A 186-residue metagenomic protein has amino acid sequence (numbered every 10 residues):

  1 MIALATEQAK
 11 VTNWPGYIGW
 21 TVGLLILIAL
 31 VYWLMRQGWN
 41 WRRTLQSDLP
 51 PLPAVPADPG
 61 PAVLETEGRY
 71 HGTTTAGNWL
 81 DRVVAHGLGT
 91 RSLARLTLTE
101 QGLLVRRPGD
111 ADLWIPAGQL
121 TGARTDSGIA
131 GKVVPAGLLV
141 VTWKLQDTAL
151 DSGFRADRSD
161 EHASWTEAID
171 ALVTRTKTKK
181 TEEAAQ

Functional and structural regions predicted by a protein language model:
M1-W14: Short, strongly hydrophobic alpha-helical membrane anchors
L4, Q46-P59, T176-Q186: Intrinsically disordered, low-complexity linkers and terminal tails enriched in Pro/Gly and often acidic or mixed-charge
Y17-G38: Hydrophobic alpha-helical membrane segments, chiefly transmembrane helices and signal peptide h-regions, characterized
L34-L96: Anionic N-terminal interaction surfaces
W41, G122-Q186: Acidic, Ser/Thr- and proline-rich intrinsically disordered linker/docking segments of eukaryotic scaffolds
G77-N78, V105, D112-L113, L145-S152: Short, surface-exposed beta-strand/loop "edge" segments at domain boundaries and coil↔beta transitions
L88-T90, R106, V134: Short solvent-exposed loop/turn micro-motifs enriched in small/polar/acidic residues
R95-I129: Phosphoinositide-binding peripheral membrane targeting modules
